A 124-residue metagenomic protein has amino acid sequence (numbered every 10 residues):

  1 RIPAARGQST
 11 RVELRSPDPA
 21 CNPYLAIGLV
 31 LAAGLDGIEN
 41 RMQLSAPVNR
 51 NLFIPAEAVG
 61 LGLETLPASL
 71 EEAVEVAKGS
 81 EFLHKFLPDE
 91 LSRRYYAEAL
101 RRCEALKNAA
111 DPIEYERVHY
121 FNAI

Functional and structural regions predicted by a protein language model:
R1-I124: Catalytic-core signal marking the mid-to-C-terminal active-site face
